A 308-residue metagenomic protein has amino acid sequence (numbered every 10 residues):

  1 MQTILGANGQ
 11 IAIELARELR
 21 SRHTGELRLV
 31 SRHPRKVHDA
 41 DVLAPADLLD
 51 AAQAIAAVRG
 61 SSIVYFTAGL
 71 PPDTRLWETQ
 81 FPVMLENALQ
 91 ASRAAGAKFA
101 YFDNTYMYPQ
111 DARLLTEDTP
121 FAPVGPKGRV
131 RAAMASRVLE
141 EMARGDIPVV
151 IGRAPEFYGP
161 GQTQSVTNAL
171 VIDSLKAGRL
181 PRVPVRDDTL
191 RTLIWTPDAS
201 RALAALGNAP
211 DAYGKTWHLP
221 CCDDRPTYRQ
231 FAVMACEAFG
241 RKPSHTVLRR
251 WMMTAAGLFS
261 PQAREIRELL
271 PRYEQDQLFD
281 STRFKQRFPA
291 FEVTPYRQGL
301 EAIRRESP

Functional and structural regions predicted by a protein language model:
Q2, A202-E265, S281, E292-P308: Mid/C-terminal beta-alpha module of Rossmann-like enzyme folds, strongest in SDR-family dehydrogenases/epimerases
Q2-R22: N-terminal Rossmann NAD(P)H-binding glycine-rich loop of SDR-like oxidoreductase domains
L5, V30, T67-A68, F99-N104 (+1 more regions): SDR active-site strand-loop-helix element
R35-A95: NAD(P)H-binding glycine-rich loop region in Rossmannoid oxidoreductase-like domains and their noncatalytic homologs
E86-R131: Conserved Rossmann-fold NAD(P)-dependent oxidoreductase catalytic core, especially the SDR/UDP-sugar
N104, S136-G161: Conserved beta-loop-beta element that borders a ligand/cofactor-binding pocket
K127, P155-S165, V185-P197, C221-D223: Glycine-rich "substrate-gating" loop/helix at the edge of Rossmann-like oxidoreductase active sites
D173-I194, A205, D211: A conserved pocket-lining segment of Rossmann-fold NAD(P)-dependent short-chain dehydrogenase/reductase
